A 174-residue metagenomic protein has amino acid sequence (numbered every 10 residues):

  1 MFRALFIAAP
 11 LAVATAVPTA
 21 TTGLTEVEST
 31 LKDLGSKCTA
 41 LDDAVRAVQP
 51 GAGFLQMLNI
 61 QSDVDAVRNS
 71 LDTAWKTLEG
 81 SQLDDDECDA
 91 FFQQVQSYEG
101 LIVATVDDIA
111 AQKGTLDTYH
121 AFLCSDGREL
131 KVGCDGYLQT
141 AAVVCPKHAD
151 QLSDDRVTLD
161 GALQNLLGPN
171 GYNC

Functional and structural regions predicted by a protein language model:
M1-T21: Fungal secretory targeting signals
V17-C174: Mature, structured extracellular domains of secreted fungal proteins
